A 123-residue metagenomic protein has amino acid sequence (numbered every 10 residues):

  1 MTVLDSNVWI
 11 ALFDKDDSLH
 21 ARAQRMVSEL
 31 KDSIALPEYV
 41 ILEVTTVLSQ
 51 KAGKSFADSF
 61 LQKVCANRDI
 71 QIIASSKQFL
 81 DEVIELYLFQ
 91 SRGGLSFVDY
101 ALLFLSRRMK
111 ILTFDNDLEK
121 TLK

Functional and structural regions predicted by a protein language model:
M1-L36, S49-Q62: Short, well-structured N-terminal submotif of metal-dependent ribonuclease cores
S6, E38, F97-Y100: Conserved glycosyltransferase catalytic-site signature
V8, E43-V44, N67, E82: A general alpha-helix detector
E29-S33, N67, R108: Structured helix-beta-strand junction loops
P37-E43: Short, conserved active-site loops that position catalytic residues or coordinate cofactors/metal ions across diverse
T46-S49, R107: Short glycine/serine- and small hydrophobic-enriched flexible loop segments
Q71-N116: Active-site neighborhoods of divalent-metal-dependent phosphate/nucleic-acid chemistry enzymes
E119-K123: Short loop/helix-cap segments at secondary-structure boundaries that form the rim of catalytic
